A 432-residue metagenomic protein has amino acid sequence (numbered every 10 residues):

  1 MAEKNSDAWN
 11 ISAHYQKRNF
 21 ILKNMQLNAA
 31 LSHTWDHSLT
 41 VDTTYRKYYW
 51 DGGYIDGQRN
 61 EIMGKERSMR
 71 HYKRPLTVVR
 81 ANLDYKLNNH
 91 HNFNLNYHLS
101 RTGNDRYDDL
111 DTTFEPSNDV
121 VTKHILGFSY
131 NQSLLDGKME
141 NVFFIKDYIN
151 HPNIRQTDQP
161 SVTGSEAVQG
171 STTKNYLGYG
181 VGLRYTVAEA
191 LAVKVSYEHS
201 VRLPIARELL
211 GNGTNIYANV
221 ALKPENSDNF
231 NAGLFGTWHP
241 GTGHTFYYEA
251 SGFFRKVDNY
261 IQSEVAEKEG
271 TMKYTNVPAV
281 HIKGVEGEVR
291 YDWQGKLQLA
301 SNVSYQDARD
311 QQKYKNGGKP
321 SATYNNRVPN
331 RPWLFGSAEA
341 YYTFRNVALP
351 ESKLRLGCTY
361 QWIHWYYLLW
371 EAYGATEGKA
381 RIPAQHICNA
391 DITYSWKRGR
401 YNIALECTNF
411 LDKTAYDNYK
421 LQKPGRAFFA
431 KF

Functional and structural regions predicted by a protein language model:
M1, N5-T163, V168-Q169, N175-G178 (+4 more regions): Face-selective signature of the C-terminal outer-membrane beta-barrel domain
M1-A2, L39-Y48, G52-Q58, D105-T113 (+7 more regions): Outer-membrane beta-barrel translocator domains and adjoining extracellular loop/strand segments of Gram-negative
A2-E3, H14-Q16, M63-R70, D108-N118 (+8 more regions): Extracellular loop and loop/strand-boundary signature of outer-membrane beta-barrel proteins
K4, N131, R184-T186, L191 (+4 more regions): Conserved C-terminal beta-signal and adjacent last beta-strands/turns of outer-membrane beta-barrel proteins
N5-I11, K73-T77, V120-L126, T173-L177 (+6 more regions): Residues that define the transmembrane beta-barrel architecture of outer-membrane proteins
R18-L22, K86-H90, L134-M139, T186-A190 (+9 more regions): Outer-membrane beta-barrel channels and translocator barrels
N89, Y247-K256, T275-L369: Gram-negative outer-membrane beta-barrel transporters
T186, V193-E198, P224-K283, S304 (+2 more regions): Membrane-embedded beta-barrel scaffold of Gram-negative outer-membrane proteins
